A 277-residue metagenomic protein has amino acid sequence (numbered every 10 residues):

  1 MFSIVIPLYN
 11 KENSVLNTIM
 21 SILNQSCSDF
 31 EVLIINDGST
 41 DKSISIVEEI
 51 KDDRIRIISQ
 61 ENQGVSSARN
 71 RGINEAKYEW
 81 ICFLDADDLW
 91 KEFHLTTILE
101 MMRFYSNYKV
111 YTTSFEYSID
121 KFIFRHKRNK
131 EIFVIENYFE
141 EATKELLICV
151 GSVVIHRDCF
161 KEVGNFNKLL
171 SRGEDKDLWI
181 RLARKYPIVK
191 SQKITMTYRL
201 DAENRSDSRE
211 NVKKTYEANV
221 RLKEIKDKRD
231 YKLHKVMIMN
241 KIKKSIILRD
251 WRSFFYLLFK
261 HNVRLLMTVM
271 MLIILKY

Functional and structural regions predicted by a protein language model:
K11-N24: Short, well-formed alpha-helical segments that are part of the catalytic scaffolds of diverse glycosyltransferases
S21, N36-S45, Q63, D85: A conserved acidic beta->alpha catalytic loop
Q60-A76: Glycine-rich, basic loop-to-helix element that forms the pyrophosphate-binding segment of sugar-nucleotide handling
I81: Short aromatic/hydrophobic "clamp" motif used to bind/position activated sugar donors
F93-R125: Conserved donor NDP-sugar-binding/catalytic core segment of glycosyltransferases
E136-I155, D177: A recurrent flexible, glycine/aromatic-enriched loop bordering the glycosyltransferase active site that acts as
E141-A142, I194-A202, D207-K232, F254-L257: Catalytic core of nucleotide-sugar-dependent glycosyltransferases
S171-I180: Acidic donor-binding loop at a coil-to-helix junction in glycosyltransferase catalytic cores that engages
